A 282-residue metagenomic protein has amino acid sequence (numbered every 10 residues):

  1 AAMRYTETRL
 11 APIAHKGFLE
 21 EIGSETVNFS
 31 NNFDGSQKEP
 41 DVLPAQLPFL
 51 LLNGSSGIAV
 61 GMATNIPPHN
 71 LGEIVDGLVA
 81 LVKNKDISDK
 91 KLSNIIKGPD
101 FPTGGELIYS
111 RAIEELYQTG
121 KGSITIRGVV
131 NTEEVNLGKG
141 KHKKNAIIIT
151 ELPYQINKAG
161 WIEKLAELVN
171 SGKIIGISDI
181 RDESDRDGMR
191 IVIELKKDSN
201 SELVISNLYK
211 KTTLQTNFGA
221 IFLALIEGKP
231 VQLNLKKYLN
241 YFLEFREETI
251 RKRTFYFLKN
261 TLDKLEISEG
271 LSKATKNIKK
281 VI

Functional and structural regions predicted by a protein language model:
A1, D100, K144-A146, P153-Y154 (+1 more regions): Long, charged, helix-rich clamp/arm modules that form nucleic acid-engaging surfaces of large nucleic-acid-processing
A1-T125, R190-V192: Catalytic phosphate-handling regions of large nucleic-acid enzymes and associated NTPases
A11-I22, D34, P48-L52, V79-K83 (+12 more regions): Signal for well-folded cores of large energy- and translation-related assemblies
A14, L43-L51, I124-E133, L165-I177: Structured alpha-helical segments in the cores of large, soluble enzyme domains
I66-H69, I156, G160, S199: A generic structural signal for alpha-helix starts
I74, W161-K164, V204-I205: Hydrophobic side chains in well-ordered alpha-helices
I96, A112-E114, N170, A220 (+1 more regions): N-terminal non-catalytic structural scaffold regions of very large proteins
N131, V135, K139-I180: Long hydrophobic segments that form regular secondary structure
